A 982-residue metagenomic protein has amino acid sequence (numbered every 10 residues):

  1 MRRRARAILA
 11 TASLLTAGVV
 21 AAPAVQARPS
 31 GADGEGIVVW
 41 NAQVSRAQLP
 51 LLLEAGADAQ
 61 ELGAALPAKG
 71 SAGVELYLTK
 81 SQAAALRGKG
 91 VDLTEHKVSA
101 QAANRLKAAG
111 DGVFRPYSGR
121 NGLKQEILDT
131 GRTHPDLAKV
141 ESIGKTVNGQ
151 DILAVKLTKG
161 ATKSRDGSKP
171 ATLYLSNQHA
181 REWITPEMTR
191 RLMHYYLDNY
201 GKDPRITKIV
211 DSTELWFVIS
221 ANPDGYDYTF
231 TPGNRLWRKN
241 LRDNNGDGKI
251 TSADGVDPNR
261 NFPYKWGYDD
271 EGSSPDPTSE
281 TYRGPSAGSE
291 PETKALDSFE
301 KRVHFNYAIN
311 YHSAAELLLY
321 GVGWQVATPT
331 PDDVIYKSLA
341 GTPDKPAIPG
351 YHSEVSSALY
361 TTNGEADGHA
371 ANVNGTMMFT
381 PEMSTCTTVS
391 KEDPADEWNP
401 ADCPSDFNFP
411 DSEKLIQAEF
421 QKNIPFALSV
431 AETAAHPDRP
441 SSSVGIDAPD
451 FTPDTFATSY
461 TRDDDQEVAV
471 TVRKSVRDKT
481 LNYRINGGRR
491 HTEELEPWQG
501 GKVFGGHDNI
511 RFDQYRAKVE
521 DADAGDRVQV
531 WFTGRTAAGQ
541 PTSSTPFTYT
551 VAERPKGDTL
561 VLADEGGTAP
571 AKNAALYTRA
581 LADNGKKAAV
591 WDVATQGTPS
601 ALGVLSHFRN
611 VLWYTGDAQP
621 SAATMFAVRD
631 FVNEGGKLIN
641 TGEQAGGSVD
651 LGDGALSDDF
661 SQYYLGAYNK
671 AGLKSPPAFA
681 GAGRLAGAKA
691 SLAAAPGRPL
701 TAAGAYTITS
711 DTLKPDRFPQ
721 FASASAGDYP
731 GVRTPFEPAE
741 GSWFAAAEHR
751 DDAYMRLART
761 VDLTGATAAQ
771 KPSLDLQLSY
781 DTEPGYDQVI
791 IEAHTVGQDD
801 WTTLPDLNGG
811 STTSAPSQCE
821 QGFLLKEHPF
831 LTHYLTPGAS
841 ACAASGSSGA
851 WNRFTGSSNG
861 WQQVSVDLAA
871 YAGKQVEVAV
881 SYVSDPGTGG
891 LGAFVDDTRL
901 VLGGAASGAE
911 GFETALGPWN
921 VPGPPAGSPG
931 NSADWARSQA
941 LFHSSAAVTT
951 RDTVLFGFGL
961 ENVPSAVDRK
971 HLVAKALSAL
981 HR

Functional and structural regions predicted by a protein language model:
M1-A27: Secretory targeting and sorting signals
F230-L241, N245-D247, T251-D447: Metallocarboxypeptidase
A295, I416-A435, A552-D558, A671 (+1 more regions): Extracellular ligand-binding/catalytic regions of CAZymes and related secreted enzymes and adhesion modules
T533-N610, Y614, E643, Y664 (+5 more regions): Aromatic-Pro/Gly-enriched surface loop or interdomain linker that acts as a lid/target-recognition segment
W613, A618-I708: A glycine-rich, often tryptophan-bearing local segment used as a flexible ligand/cofactor-contacting loop or short
G687-M755, P784, T802-Q862, E910-S944: Extracellular glycan-recognition surfaces and repeat-rich motifs
Q770-D781, V789, A793, Q875-S884 (+2 more regions): Extracellular beta-strand-rich recognition modules
Y786-Q788, N859, S884-L902, A966-K970: Extracellular carbohydrate recognition
